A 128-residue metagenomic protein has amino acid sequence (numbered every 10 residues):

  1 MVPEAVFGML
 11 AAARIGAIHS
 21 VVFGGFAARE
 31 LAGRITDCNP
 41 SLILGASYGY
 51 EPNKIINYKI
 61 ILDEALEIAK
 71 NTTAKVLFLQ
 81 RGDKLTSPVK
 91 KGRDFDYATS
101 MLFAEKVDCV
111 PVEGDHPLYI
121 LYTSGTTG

Functional and structural regions predicted by a protein language model:
M1-M9, G25-R29: Conserved coil-to-alpha-helix start sites within the AMP-binding
V2, G25, I56, E113-P117: Short alpha-helix boundary/capping motifs
V2-V6, K84-T86, T127-G128: Flexible loop/turn segments at secondary-structure boundaries
R14-A98: Structural core segment of the AMP-binding/adenylate-forming
E30, I35, S41-L44, V107 (+1 more regions): Hydrophobic, small-residue-rich alpha-helical packing segments that form membrane-like cores
L77-R81, V89-Y122: Conserved pre-ATP/AMP-binding loop-to-beta segment of ANL
